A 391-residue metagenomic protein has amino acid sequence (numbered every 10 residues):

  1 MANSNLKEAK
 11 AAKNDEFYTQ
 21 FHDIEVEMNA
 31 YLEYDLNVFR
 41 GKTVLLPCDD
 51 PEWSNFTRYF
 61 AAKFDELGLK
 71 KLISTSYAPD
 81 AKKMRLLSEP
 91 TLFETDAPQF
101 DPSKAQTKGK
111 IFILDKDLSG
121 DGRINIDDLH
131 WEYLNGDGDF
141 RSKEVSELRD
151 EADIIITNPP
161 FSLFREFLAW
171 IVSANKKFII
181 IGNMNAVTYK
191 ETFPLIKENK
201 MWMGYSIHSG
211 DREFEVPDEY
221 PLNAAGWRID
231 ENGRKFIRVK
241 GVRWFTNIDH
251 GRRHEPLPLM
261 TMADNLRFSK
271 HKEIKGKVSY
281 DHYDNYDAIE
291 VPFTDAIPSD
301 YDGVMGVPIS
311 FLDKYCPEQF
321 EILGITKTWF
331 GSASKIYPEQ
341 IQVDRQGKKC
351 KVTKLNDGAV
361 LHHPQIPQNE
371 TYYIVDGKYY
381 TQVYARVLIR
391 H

Functional and structural regions predicted by a protein language model:
M1-I156, P160-H391: Class I S-adenosyl-L-methionine-dependent methyltransferase catalytic core
